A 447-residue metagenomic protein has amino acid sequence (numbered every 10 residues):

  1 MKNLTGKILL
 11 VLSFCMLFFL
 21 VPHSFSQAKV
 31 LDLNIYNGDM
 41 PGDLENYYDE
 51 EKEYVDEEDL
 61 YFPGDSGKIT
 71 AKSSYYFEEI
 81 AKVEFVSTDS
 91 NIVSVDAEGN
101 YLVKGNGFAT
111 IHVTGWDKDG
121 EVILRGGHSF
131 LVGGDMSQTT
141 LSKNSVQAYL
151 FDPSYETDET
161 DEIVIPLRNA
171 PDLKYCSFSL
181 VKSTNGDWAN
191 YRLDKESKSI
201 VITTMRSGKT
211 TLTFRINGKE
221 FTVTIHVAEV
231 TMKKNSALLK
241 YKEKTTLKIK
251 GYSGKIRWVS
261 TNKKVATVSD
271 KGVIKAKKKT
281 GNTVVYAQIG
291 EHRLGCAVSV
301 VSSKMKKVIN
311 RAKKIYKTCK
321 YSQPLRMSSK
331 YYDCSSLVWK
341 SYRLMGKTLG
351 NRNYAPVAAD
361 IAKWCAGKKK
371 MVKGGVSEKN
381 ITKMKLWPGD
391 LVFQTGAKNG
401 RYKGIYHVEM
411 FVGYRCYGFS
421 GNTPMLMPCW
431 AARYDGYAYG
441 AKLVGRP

Functional and structural regions predicted by a protein language model:
M1-V30: Gram-positive cell-envelope targeting signals
F25-S302: Extracytoplasmic soluble-region selector
K72, Q394-A397: Short, surface-exposed secondary-structure boundary micro-motifs
G208, K304, V308-A312, D333-C334 (+1 more regions): Stable alpha-helical elements in mature extracytoplasmic
T246, L391-F393, M410, Y417: Hydrophobic beta-strand signal
V301-K320, A431-P447: Non-catalytic ligand/cofactor/substrate-binding and regulatory segments of enzyme domains
T318-P388, N399, W430, Y434-A441: Catalytic cysteine-centered active-site loop
L349-Y354, Y402-D435: Catalytic Cys-His active-site segments of thiol-dependent hydrolases/isopeptidases
